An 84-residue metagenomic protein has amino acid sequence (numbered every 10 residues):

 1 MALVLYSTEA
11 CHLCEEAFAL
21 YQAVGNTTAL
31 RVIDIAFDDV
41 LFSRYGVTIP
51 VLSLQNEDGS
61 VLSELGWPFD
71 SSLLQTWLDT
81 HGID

Functional and structural regions predicted by a protein language model:
M1-A2, G25-A29, V47: Short glycine/proline-enriched coil/turn segments at helix->beta-strand junctions
M1-A23: Local sequence-structure signature of Cys/Sec-based thiol-disulfide redox active-site neighborhoods
Y6, S53-L54: Hydrophobic beta-strand positions
E9, A36-F37, F69: Short beta->alpha linker loops
T27-D39: Thiol-based oxidoreductase modules, predominantly thioredoxin-like and allied folds used for disulfide exchange
F42-R44: Short glycine-biased active-site loop of nucleotidyltransferases that positions the nucleotide triphosphate and helps
G46-S53: Structural micro-motif
L54-D84: Non-catalytic, surface beta->alpha helical segment in thiol-disulfide oxidoreductase systems
